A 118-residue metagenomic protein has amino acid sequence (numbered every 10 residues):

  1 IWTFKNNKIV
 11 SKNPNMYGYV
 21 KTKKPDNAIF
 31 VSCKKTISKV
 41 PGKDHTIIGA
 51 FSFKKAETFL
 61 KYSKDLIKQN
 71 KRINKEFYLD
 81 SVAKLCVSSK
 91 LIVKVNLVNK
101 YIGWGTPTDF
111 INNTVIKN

Functional and structural regions predicted by a protein language model:
I1-K68: Conserved core of the sugar-phosphate nucleotidyltransferase
D44-N118: Conserved alpha/beta core of the MobA/IspD/sugar-nucleotide pyrophosphorylase nucleotidyltransferase superfamily
